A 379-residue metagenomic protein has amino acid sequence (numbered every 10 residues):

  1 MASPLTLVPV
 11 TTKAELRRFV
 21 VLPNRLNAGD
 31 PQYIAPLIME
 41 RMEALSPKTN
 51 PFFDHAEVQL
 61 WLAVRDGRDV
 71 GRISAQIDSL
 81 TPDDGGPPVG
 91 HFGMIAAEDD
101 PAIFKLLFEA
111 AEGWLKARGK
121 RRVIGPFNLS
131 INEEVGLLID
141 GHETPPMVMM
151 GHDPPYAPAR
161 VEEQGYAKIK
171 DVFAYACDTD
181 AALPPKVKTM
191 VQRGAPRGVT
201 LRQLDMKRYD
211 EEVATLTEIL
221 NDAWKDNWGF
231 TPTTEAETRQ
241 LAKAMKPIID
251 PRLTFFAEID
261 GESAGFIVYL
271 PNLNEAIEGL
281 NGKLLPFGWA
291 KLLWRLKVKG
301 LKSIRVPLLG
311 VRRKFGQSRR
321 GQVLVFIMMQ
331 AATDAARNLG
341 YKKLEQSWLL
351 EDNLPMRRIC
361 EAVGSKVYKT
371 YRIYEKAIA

Functional and structural regions predicted by a protein language model:
A2-E43, E112: TRNA-binding/sensing appendages of the translation machinery
A2-P4, G151-G229, L253: Acyltransferase donor/substrate-recognition loop-hinge adjacent to the catalytic core
P23-D66, I73-D83, Q203, R208-V311: A conserved beta-strand-loop-helix scaffold within acyl/acetyltransferase catalytic domains
D66, Q76-L80, I95-A97, N128-S130 (+4 more regions): An acidic- and aromatic-residue-enriched active-site/binding cleft used to recognize and process polar
P82-G165, L280-A362: Acyl-donor binding region in acyl/amide transferases
K376: Catalytic core of tubulin tyrosine ligase-like
